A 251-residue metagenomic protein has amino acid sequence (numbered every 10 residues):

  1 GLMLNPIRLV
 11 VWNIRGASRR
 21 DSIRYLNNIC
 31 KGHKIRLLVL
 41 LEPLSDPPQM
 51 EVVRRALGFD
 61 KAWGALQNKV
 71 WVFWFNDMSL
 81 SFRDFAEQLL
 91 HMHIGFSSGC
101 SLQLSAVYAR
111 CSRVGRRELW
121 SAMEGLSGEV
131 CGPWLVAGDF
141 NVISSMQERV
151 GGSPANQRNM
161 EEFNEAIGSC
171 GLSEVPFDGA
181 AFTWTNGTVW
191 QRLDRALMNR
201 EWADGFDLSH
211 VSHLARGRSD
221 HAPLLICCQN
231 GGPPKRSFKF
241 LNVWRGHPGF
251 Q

Functional and structural regions predicted by a protein language model:
G1-Q251: A shared catalytic/ligand-binding motif for oxyanion handling
